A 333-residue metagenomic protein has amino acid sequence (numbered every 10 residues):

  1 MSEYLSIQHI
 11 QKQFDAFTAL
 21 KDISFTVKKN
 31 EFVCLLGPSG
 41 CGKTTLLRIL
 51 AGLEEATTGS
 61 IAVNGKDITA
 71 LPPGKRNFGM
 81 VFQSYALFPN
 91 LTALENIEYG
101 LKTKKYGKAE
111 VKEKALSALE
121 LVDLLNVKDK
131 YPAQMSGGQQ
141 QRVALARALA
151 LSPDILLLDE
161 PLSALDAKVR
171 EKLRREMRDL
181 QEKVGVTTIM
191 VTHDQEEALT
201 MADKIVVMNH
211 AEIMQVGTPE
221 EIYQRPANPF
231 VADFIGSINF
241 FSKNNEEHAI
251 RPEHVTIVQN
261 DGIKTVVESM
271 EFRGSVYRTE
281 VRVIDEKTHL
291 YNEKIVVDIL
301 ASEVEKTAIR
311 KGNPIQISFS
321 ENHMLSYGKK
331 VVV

Functional and structural regions predicted by a protein language model:
F32, L71-A227: ABC ATPase nucleotide-binding domains
L36-P38: The feature captures the beta-strand-to-loop junction immediately N-terminal to the Walker
T44-L47, V143: ABC ATPase nucleotide-binding domain helices that frame the ATP-binding cleft
A51: Helix-to-loop junction immediately C-terminal to a conserved catalytic motif
G59-D67: Conserved ABC transporter NBD signature motif
E247-V333: Non-catalytic connector elements of ABC transporters
